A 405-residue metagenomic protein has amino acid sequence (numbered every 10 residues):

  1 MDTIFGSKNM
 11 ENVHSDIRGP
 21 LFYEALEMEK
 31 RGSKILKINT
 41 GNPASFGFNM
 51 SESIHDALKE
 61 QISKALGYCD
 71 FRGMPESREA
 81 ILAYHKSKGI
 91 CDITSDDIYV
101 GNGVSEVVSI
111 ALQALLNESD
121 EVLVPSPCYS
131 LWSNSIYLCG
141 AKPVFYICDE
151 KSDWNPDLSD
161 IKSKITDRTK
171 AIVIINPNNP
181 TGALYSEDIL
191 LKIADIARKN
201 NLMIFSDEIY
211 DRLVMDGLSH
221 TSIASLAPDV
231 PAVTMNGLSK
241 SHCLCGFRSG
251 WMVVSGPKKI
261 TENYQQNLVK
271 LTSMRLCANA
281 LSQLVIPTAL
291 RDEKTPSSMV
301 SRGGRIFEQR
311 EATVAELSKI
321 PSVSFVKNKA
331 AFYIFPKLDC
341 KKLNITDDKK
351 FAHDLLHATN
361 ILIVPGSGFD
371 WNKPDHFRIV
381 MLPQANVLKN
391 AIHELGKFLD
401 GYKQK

Functional and structural regions predicted by a protein language model:
D2-G103, I110, A289-D292, G401-K405: N-terminal small-domain helix-loop-helix segment of the aminotransferase-like
R31, C139, K199-N200, V230 (+2 more regions): Helix C-cap/helix->beta junction micro-motif
S87, K162-S163, N344-T346, D354-I363 (+1 more regions): PLP-dependent enzyme catalytic core of the Aspartate aminotransferase-like
A114-I136: Conserved PLP-anchoring active-site segment centered on the Schiff-base-forming lysine
L138-V144: A short helix-loop-beta submotif of the ANL/AMP-binding
D149-H220: Active-site phosphate-binding strand-loop segment of PLP-dependent enzymes
S225-G304, V314-E316, L399: Conserved core segment of the aminotransferase class I/II
P287, G303-V314, F325-D339, K373: Conserved glycine-rich beta-strand-loop-beta hairpin in the small C-terminal domain of fold type I
